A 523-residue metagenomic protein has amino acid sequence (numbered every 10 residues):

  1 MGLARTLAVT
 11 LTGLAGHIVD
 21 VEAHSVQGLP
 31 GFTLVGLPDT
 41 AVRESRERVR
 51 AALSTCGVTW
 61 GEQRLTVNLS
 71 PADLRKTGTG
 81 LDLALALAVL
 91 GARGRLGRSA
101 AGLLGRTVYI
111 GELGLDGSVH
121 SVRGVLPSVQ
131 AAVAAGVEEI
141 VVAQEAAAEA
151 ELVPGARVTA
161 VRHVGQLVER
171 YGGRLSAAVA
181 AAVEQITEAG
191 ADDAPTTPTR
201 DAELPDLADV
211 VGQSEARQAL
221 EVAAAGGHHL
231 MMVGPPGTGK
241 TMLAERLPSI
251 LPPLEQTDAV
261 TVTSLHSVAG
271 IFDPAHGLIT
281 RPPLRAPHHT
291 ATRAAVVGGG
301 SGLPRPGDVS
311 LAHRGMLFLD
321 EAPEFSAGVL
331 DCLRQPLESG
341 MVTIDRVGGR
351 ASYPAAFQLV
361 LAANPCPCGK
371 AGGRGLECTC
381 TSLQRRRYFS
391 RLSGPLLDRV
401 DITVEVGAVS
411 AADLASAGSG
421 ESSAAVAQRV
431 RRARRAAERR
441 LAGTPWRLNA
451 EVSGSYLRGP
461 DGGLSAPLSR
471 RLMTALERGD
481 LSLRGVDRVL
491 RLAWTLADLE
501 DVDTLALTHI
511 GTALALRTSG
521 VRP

Functional and structural regions predicted by a protein language model:
M1-M231, P235, T241, D345 (+1 more regions): Peripheral, non-AAA+ core regions of ATP-driven protein-machinery
V35-R46, G61, N68-G78, P304 (+1 more regions): Basic, amphipathic alpha-helical bundle interface domains used for macromolecular binding and assembly
W60-Q63, L103-L104, G136, P154-G155 (+7 more regions): Short loop/turn elements that form and flank the Walker-type P-loop nucleotide-binding site in RecA-like NTPase cores
E138, H228-H229, H313-L317, S339-V342 (+1 more regions): Loop/turn-to-beta-strand initiation segments
E221, G277, P282-P283, A294-L317 (+1 more regions): Conserved alpha-helical scaffold flanking the Walker A/P-loop in AAA+ ATPase domains
M232-D273, S339: Walker A/P-loop
G234, G298, E321: The Walker A (P-loop) glycine that initiates the GxxxxGKT/S ATP-binding motif of P-loop NTPases
R314, D320-E321, C332: Walker B catalytic acidic pair
